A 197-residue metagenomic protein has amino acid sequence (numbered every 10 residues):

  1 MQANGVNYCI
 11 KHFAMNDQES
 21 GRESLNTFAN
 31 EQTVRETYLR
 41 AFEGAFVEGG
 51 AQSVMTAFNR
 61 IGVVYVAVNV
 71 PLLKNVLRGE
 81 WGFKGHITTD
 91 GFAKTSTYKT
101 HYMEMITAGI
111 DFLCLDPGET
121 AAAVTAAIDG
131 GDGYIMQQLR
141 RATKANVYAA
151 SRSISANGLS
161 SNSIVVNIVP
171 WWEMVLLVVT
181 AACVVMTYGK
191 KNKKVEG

Functional and structural regions predicted by a protein language model:
M1-G197: Glycoside hydrolase catalytic-domain context in secreted enzymes
